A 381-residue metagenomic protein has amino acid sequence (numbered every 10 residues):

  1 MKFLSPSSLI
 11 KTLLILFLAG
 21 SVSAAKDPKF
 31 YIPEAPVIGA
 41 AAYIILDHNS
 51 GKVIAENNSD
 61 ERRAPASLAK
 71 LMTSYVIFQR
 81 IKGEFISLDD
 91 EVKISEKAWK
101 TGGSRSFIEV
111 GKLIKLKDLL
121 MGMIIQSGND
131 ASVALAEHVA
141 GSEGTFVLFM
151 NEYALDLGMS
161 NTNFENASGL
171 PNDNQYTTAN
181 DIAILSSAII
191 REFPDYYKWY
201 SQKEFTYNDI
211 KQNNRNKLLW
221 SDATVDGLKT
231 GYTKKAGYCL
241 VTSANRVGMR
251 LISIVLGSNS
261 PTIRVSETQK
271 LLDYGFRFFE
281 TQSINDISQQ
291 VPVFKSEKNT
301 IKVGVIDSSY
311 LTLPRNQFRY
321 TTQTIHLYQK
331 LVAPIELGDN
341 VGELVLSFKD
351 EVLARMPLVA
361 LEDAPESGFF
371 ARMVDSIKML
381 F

Functional and structural regions predicted by a protein language model:
M1-K11: Positively charged n-region of N-terminal signal peptides that target proteins for export
L4-S5, L18, K349, F370: Compositionally biased, low-structure terminal segments
S7, V22-S23: Glycine-centered signal
K11-G20: Bacterial N-terminal signal peptides
I15, E34-P36, A244, P334-I335: Sterically constrained small-residue positions within well-ordered secondary structures of folded domains
G20, E84-L88, D130-A134, Y197-Y200 (+1 more regions): Secondary-structure transition/capping residues
A24-A183, S187-E192, F205-N208: Active-site-adjacent loops and short helices of periplasmic peptidoglycan-processing enzymes
M159-N163, P171-Y176, N180-F381: Domain-terminus/edge residues, biased toward the C-terminal soluble/receptor-binding domains of extracytoplasmic
